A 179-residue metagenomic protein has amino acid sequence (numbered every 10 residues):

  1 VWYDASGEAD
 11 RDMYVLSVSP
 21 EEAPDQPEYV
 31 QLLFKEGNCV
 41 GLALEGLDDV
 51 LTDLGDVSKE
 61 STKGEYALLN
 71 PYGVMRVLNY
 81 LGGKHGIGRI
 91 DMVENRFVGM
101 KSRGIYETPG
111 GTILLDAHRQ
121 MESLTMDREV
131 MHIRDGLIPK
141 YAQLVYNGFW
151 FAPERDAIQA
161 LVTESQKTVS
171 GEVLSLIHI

Functional and structural regions predicted by a protein language model:
V1-V74, L81-G83, I87-V98: Flexible helical/loop "lid" subdomain adjacent to adenine-nucleotide binding pockets
C39-D53, V130-F149: Short, compositionally biased leader-like segments
L68, Y72, T108, Q166-V169: Electropositive phosphate-/nucleotide-binding environments in soluble metabolic enzymes
N79-R89, H118, E122-T125: Structural signal for hydrophobic packing residues in well-ordered secondary-structure cores of soluble enzyme domains
G99-Y146: C-terminal, non-catalytic macromolecule-binding modules
W150-T168: A conserved acidic, glycine/proline-rich C-terminal tail/linker
V173-S175: C-terminal functional modules
I177-I179: Conserved small/polar residues in nucleotide/adenosyl-binding loops
